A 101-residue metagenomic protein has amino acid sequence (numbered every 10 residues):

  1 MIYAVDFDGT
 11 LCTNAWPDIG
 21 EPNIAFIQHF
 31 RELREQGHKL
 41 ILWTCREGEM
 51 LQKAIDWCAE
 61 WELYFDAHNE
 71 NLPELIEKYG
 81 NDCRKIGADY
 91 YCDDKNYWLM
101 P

Functional and structural regions predicted by a protein language model:
M1-P101: HAD-like aspartate-dependent phosphatase fold
